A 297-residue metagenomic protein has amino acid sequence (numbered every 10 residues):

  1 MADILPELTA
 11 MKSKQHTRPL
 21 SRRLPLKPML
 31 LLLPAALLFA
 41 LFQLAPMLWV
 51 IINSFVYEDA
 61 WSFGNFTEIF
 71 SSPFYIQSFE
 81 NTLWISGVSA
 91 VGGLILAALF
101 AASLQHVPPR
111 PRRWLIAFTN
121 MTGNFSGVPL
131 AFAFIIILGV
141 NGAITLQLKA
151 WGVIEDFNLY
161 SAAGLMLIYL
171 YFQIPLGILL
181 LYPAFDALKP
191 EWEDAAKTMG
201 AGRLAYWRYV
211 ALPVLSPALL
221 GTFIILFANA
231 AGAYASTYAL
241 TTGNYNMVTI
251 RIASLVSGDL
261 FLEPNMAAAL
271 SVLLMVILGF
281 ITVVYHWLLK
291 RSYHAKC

Functional and structural regions predicted by a protein language model:
A2-L8, M29-L31, L104, Y182-E193 (+2 more regions): C-terminal transmembrane helix and the adjacent membrane-cytosol boundary/short C-terminal tail of inner/organellar
D3, L37-P73, T241-G243, S292 (+1 more regions): Short membrane-interfacial helix/loop motifs at transmembrane-helix boundaries
I4, T17-R18, R22-L24, E68-I69 (+3 more regions): Interhelical loop and adjacent transmembrane-helix boundary motif in polytopic membrane transport permeases
R18, F63, A131-L170, L204 (+1 more regions): Membrane-interfacial helix termini and adjacent extracytoplasmic/periplasmic loops of multi-pass transporters
P19, V88-T119, F132, I136 (+1 more regions): Transmembrane-helix boundary motif in ABC transporter permease subunits
P34-F42, A117, M121, G177-Y182 (+3 more regions): Transmembrane alpha-helices
P46-V50, G177, A218-A253: Non-cytoplasmic
E155-K197, F223, W287: Membrane-cytosol interface at the C-terminal ends of specific transmembrane alpha-helices in multi-pass membrane
